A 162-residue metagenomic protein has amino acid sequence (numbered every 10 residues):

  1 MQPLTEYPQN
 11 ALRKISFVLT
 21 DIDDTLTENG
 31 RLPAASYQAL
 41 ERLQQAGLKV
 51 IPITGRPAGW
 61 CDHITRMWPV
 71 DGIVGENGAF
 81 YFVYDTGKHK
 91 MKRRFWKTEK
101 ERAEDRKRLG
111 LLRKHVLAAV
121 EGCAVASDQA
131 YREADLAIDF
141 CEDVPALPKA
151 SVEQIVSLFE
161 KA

Functional and structural regions predicted by a protein language model:
M1-T20: Non-catalytic pre-domain segments flanking phosphatase-related domains
R13-I15, G47, E133: A general structural motif
S16-T20, E41-R42, A134-D135: A short alpha-helix capping/helix-coil boundary motif
N29-L32, C141: Short beta->alpha junction loops/turns
R31-A130: Active-site phosphate-binding/coordination module
L112-A162: Conserved acidic, metal-coordinating active-site core of Asp-based, Mg2+-dependent phosphoryl-transfer enzymes
